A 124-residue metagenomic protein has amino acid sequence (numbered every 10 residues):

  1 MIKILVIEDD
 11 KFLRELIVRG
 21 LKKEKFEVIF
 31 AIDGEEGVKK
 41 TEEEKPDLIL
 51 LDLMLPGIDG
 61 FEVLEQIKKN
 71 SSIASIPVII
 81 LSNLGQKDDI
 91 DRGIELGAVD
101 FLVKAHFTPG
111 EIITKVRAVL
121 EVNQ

Functional and structural regions predicted by a protein language model:
E8: Conserved acidic carboxylate
R14, P56, E65, A74 (+1 more regions): The feature encodes the CheY-like receiver
E15-K23: Charged docking surfaces used in two-component/phosphorelay signaling
F30-L48: Acidic, metal-coordinating helix/loop segments flanking the phosphotransfer/catalytic sites of two-component signaling
D52, S82: Active-site residues of response regulator receiver
